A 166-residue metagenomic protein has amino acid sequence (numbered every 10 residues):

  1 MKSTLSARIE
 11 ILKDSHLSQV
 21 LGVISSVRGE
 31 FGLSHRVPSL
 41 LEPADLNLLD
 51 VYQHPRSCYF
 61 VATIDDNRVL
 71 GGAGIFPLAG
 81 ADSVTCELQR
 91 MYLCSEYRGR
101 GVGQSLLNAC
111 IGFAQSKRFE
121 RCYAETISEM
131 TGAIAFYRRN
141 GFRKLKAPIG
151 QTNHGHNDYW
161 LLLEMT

Functional and structural regions predicted by a protein language model:
M1-S6: Short, low-complexity, intrinsically disordered N-terminal peptides in bacterial proteins
A7, I11-E96, L107-A109, F113 (+2 more regions): Acetyl-CoA-dependent GNAT
S26, E120-Y123, I127-T166: C-terminal "cap" of GNAT-fold acetyltransferases
C94-R100, S128-E129: Active-site acidic-Proline motif in GNAT/NAT acetyltransferases
R100, S116-E120: Short coil/turn segments at alpha/beta junctions that flank glycine-rich nucleotide-binding fingerprints
